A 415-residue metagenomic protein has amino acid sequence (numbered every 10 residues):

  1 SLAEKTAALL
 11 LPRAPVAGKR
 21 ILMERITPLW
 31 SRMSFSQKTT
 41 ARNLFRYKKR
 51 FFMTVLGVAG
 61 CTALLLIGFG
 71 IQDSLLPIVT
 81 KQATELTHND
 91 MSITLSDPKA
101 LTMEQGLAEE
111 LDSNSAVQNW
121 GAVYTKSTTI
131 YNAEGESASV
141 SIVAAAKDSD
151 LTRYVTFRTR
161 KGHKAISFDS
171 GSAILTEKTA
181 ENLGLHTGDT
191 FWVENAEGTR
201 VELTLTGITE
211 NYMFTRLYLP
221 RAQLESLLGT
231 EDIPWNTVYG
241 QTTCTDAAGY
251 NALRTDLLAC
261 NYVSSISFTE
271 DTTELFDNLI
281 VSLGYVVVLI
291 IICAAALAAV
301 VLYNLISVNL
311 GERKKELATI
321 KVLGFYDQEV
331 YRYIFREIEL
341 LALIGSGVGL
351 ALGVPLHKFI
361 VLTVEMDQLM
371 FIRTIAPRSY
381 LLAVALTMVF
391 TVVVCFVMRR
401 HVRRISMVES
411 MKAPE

Functional and structural regions predicted by a protein language model:
A3-R20, H401-E415: Short cytosolic juxtamembrane segments of multi-pass membrane proteins
F35-S170, E177, D189, S282: Juxtamembrane segments of multi-pass membrane proteins
I71, L75-T80, T84, S139 (+4 more regions): Peri-transmembrane interface segments
L86-T87, S167, I208-T245, N251 (+1 more regions): Small-residue transmembrane helix packing/gating motifs
D90-D97, T179-A180, T206-I208, E231-C260 (+1 more regions): A short beta-strand structural signal in non-transmembrane regions
H163-Q223: Hydrophobic secondary-structure segments that place a key small or acidic residue at a functional site
G284, V300-L340: Interfacial "coupling" helices/loops that link adjacent transmembrane helices in transporter permeases
Y333, S346-V392, F396-E409: Short helix-loop junctions at transmembrane helix boundaries
